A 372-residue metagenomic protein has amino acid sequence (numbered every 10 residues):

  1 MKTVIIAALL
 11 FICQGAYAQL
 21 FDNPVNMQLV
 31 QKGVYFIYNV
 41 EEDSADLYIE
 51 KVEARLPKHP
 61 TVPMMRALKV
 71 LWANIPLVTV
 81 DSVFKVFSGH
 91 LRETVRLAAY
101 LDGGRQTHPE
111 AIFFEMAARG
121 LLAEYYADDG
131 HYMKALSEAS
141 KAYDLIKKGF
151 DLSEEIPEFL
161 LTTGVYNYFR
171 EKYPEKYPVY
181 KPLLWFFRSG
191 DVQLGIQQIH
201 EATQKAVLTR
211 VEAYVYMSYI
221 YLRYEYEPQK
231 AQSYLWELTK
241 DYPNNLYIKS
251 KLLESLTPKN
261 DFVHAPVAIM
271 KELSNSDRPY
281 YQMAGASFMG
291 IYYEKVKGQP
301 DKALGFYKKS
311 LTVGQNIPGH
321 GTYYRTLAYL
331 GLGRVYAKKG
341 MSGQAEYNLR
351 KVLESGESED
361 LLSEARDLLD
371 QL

Functional and structural regions predicted by a protein language model:
T3-I12: Sec-dependent N-terminal signal peptides
N23-P24, P57-K58, V62-M64, Q106 (+9 more regions): Residue signature of alpha-solenoid helical repeat architecture, marking inter-repeat boundaries and helix-start
N26, F36, V40-D46, L68-P157 (+3 more regions): Short coil/linker segments at helix-helix boundaries
Q31, M65, W72, F114 (+8 more regions): "A position-specific structural signal for the A-helix of alpha-solenoid helical repeats
V40, G130, G190, E225-Y226 (+3 more regions): Residue-level detector of the short coil/turn that links helix A to helix B within each tetratricopeptide repeat
D46, E53, S88, V95 (+11 more regions): Tetratricopeptide repeat
E53-A54, V95-A99, Y143-K147, Q197 (+5 more regions): Amphipathic alpha-helical segments of tetratricopeptide repeats
V62, A111, F159, E212-A213 (+5 more regions): TPR alpha-solenoid repeat register
